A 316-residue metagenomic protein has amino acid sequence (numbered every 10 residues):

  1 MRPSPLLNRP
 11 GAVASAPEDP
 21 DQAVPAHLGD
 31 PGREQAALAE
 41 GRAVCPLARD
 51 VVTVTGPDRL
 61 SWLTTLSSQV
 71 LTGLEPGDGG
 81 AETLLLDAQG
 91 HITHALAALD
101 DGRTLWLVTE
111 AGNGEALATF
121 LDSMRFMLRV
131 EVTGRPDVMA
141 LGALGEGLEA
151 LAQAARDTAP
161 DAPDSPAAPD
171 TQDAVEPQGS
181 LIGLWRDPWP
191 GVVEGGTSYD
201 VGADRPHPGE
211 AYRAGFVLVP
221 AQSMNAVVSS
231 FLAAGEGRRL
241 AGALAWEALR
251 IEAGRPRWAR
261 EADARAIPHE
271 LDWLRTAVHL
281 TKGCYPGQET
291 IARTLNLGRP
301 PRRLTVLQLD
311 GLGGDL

Functional and structural regions predicted by a protein language model:
M1-L316: Basic, glycine/lysine-rich polyanion-binding surfaces/domains
